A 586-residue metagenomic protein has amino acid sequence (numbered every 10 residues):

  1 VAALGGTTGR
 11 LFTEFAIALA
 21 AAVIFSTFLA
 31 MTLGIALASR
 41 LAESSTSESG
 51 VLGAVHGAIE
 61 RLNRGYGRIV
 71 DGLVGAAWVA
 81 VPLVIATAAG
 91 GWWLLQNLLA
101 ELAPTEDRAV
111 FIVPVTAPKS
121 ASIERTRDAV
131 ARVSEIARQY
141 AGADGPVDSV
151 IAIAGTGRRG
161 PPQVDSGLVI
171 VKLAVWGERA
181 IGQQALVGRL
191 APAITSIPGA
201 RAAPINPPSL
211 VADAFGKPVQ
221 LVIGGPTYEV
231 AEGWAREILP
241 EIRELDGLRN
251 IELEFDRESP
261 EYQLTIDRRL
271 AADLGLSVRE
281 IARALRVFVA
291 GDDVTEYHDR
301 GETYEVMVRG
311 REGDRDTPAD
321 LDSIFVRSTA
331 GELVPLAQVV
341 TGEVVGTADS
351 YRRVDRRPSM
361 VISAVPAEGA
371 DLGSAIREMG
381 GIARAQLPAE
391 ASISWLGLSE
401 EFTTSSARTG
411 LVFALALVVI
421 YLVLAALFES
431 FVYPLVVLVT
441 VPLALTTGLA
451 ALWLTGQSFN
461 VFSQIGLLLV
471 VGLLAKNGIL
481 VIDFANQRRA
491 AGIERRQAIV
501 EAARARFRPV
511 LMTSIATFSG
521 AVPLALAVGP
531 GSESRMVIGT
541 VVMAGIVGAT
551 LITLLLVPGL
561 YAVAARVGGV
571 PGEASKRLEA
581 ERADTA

Functional and structural regions predicted by a protein language model:
V1-A3, R10-L52, V169, L443 (+4 more regions): Transmembrane alpha-helices and their membrane-interface boundaries in multi-pass membrane transporters and channels
A2-L11, V84-A121, E178, P204 (+2 more regions): Transmembrane helices with small-residue packing motifs
A3, A21, V419-R506, L511-P530 (+2 more regions): Hydrophobic transmembrane alpha-helices and their membrane-interface caps in long multi-pass transport proteins
T7-A20, L62-A77, L95-L99, A103 (+10 more regions): Alpha-helical membrane-interface segments at transmembrane helix boundaries
R10-T13, S39, E43, G53 (+7 more regions): Short amphipathic alpha-helical coupling elements at transmembrane boundaries
V51-L102, L221, R582-A586: Signature of alpha-helical transmembrane segments and their immediate interfacial
V81, W93, N97, I112-V115 (+7 more regions): Surface-exposed amphipathic alpha-helical segments in non-transmembrane regions that serve as interaction surfaces
V570-A586: Cytosolic juxtamembrane C-terminal amphipathic helix followed by a basic/polar low-complexity tail immediately after
